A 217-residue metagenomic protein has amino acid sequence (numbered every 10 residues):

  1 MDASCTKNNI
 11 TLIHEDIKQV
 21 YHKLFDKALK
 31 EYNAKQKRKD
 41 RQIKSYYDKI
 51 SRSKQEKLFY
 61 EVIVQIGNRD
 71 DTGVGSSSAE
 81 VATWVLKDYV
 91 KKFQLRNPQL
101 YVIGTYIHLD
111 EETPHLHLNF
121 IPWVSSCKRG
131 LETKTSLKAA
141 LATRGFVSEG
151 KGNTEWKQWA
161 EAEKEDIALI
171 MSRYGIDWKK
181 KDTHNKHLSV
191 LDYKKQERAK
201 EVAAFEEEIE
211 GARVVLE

Functional and structural regions predicted by a protein language model:
M1-E217: N-terminal nicking endonuclease/strand-transfer module with a His-rich metal-binding environment and a catalytic Tyr
